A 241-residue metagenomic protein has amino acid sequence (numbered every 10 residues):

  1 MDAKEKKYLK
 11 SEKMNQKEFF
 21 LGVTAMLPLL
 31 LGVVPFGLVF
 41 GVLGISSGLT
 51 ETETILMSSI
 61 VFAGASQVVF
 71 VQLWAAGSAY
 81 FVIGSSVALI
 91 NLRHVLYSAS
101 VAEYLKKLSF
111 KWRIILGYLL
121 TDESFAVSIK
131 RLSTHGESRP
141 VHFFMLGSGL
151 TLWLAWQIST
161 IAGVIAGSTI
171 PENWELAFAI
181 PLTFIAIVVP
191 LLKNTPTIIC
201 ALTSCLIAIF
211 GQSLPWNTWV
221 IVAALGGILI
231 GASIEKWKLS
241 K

Functional and structural regions predicted by a protein language model:
D2-V61, Q72-F81, S85-V87, L239-K241: Helix-loop-helix hairpins and the membrane-proximal interhelical loops of multi-pass alpha-helical transport proteins
S11, G84-A177: Helix-loop-helix junctions within the multi-pass membrane cores of secondary transporters/permeases
V34-V39, T52, A63-F70, R93-L96 (+3 more regions): Transmembrane helix boundary and interhelical junction motifs in multipass membrane proteins
T50-I55, A79-V82, K107-W112, R139-V141 (+1 more regions): Membrane-helix interface segments
A65-S66, L89-L96, T183-V189, A208-I209 (+1 more regions): Alpha-helical transmembrane segments and their membrane-interface exit regions
L96-Y104, I129-L132, A186-K193, I230-K241: C-terminal ends of transmembrane helices
P140-A223: Membrane-embedded alpha-helical modules
